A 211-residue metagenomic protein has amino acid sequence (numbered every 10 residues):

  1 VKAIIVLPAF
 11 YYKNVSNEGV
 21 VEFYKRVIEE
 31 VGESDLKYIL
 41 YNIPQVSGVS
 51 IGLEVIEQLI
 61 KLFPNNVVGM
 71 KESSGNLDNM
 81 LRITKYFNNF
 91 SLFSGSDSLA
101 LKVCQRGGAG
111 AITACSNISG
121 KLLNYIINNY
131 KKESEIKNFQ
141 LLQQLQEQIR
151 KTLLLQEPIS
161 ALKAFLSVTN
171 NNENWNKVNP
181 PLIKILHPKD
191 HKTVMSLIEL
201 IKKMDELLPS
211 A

Functional and structural regions predicted by a protein language model:
V1-S50: Active-site beta->alpha loop and helix N-cap motifs at the rims of alpha/beta catalytic domains
K2-A3, E57-P64, T169-N172: Short, electropositive alpha-helical surface patch
V6, L62, V178-N179: Selective for proline/serine-rich intrinsically disordered segments in cytosolic/nuclear regulatory regions
N14-V15, R26-V27, Y41-P44, F90 (+4 more regions): Generic signature of intrinsically disordered, low-complexity segments enriched in small/polar residues
N17, L53, P188-H191: Alpha-helix N-capping/helix-start residues
E30-L36, I43-Q156: Catalytic alpha/beta core domains of metabolic enzymes, predominantly
G108, S116-A211: C-terminal alpha-helical cap/extension of soluble enzyme domains
